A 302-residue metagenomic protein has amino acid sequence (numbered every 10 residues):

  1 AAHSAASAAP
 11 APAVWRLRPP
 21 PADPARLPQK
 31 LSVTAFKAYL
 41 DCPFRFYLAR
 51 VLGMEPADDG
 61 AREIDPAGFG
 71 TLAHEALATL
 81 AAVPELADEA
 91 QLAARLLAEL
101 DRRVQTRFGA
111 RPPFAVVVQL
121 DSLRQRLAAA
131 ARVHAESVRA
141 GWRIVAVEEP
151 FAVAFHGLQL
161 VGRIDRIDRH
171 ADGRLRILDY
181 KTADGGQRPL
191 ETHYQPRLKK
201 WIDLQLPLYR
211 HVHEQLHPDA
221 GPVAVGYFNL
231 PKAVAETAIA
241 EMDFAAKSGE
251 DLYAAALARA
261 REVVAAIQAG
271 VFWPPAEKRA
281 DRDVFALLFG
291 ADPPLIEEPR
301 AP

Functional and structural regions predicted by a protein language model:
A1-P302: RecB-family 4Fe-4S metal-dependent nuclease core
